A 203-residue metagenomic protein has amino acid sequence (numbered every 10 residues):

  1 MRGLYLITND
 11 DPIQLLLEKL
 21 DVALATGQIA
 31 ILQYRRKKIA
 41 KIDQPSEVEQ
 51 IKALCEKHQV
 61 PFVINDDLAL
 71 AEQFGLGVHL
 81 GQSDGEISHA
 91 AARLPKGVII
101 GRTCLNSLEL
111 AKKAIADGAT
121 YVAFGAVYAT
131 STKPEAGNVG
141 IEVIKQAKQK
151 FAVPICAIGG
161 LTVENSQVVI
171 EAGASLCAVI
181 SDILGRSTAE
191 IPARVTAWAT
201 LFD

Functional and structural regions predicted by a protein language model:
M1-L16, V98-N106: Active-site mouth loops of central-metabolism enzymes
G3-Y5, A30-Q33, P61-V63, G77-H79 (+4 more regions): Structural preference for beta-strand elements that scaffold enzyme active sites
L6, Q82-A90, A123-E135, S166 (+1 more regions): Glycine-rich phosphate-binding active-site loops on the catalytic face of alpha/beta enzymes
D10, R36, Q82, C104-N106 (+3 more regions): Short secondary-structure boundary segments
L20-Q28, K52-K57, E72, A91-L94 (+2 more regions): Acidic (Asp/Glu)-rich catalytic clusters
E47-D66, S88-S107, G137-V163, W198-D203: Alpha-helix-loop-beta-strand connector modules within alpha/beta enzyme cores
F62-G77, A90, N106-T120, K150 (+3 more regions): Catalytic cores of alpha/beta
Q73-G75, L80, R102-Q149, R186-T188 (+1 more regions): Glycine/Thr-rich beta-alpha phosphate-binding loop at enzyme active sites
